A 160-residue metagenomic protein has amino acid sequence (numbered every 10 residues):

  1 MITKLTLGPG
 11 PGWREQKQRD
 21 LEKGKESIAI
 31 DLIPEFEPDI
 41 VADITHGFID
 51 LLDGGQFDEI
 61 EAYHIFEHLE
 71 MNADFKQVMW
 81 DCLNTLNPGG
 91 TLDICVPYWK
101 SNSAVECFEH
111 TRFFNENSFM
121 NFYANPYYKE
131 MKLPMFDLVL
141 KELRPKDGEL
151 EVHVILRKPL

Functional and structural regions predicted by a protein language model:
T3-F48: Class I SAM-dependent methyltransferase SAM/SAH-binding core
L7-G8, I30-D31, A42, Y63-H64 (+2 more regions): Short His-Asn-centered micro-motif
G10-R14, I33-E35, E67, Y98-S101 (+1 more regions): Short, solvent-exposed loop/turn segments at secondary-structure junctions
I40-A42, D50-L51, A73, W80: Class I S-adenosyl-L-methionine-dependent methyltransferase catalytic core
A42-I60: A short acidic, Gly/Pro-enriched loop at the edge of an enzyme's catalytic core that lines a small-molecule cofactor
H46, D50, E67-H68, N121: Active-site micro-motifs of SAM-dependent methyltransferase domains
D58-A73: A short SAM/SAH-binding and catalytic strip from SAM-dependent methyltransferases
E70-N87, T91-L160: S-adenosyl-L-methionine-dependent methyltransferase catalytic module, highlighting the catalytic core
